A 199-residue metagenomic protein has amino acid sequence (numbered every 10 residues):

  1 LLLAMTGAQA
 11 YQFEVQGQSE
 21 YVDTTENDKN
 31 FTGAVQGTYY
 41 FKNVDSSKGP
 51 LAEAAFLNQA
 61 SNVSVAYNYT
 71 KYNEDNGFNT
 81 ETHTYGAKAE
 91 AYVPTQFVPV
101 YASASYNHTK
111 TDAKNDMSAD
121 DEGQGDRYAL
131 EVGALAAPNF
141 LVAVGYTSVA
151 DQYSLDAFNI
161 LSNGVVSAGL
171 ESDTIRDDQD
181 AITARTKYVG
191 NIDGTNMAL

Functional and structural regions predicted by a protein language model:
L1-A10: Classical Sec-dependent N-terminal signal peptides that target proteins to the secretory pathway
T6, T38-F56, K71, E90-T95 (+3 more regions): Outer-membrane beta-barrel proteins
Q9-D45, F56-G77, T82-T84: Short glycine/proline- and aromatic-enriched beta-strand/turn motifs that initiate or cap beta-hairpins
Y11, K29-V35, N79-Y85, E122-Y128 (+5 more regions): Residues that define the transmembrane beta-barrel architecture of outer-membrane proteins
F13-V15, V44-S47, T95-A102, P138-V144 (+2 more regions): Repeated loop/turn-to-beta-strand initiation elements of outer-membrane beta-barrel proteins
V15-G17, V35-G37, A87-A89, L130-V132 (+3 more regions): Membrane-embedded beta-strands of outer-membrane beta-barrel proteins, especially the hydrophobic/small aromatic
S19-T25, Y39-N43, Y67-N73, V93 (+6 more regions): Transmembrane beta-strands of outer-membrane beta-barrel pores
Y85-S148: Hydrophobic alpha-helical segments and helix pairs
